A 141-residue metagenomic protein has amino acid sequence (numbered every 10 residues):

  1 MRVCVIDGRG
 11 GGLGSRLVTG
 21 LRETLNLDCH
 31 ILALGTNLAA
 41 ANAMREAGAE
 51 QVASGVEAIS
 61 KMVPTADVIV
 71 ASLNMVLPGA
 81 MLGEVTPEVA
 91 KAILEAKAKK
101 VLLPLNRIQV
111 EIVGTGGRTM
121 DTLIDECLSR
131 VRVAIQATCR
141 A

Functional and structural regions predicted by a protein language model:
M1-G35: Glycine-rich phosphate/diphosphate-binding loop of Rossmann-like nucleotide-binding domains
V5, A33-G35, A53-S54, A71 (+1 more regions): General beta-strand structural signal in soluble alpha/beta enzymes
G8-G11, T36-L38, E57, N74-M75 (+1 more regions): Short, ordered loop/turn segments at secondary-structure junctions
V18, R22, A41, S60 (+1 more regions): Short amphipathic alpha-helical segments and helix-helix/interface helices
L27-D28, E95-K100: A short helix->loop->beta-strand "cap" motif at the edges of active sites that frequently abuts
C29-A53, V110-T115: N-terminal beta-loop-helix "entrance" segment that forms/cooperates in small-molecule cofactor or anionic ligand
Q51-V89: Glycine-rich phosphate-binding loop
V101-A141: Short, glycine-/small-residue-rich phosphate/pyrophosphate-handling segment
